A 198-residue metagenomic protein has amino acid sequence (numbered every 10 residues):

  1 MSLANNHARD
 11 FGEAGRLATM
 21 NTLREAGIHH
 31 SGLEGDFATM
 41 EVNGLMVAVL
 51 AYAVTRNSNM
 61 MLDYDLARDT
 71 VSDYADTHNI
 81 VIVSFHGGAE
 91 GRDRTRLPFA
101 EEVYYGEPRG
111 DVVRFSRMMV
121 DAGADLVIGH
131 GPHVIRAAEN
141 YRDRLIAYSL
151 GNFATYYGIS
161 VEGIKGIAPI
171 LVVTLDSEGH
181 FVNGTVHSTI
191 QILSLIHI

Functional and structural regions predicted by a protein language model:
M1-I196: Acidic, metal/ion-coordinating pockets
